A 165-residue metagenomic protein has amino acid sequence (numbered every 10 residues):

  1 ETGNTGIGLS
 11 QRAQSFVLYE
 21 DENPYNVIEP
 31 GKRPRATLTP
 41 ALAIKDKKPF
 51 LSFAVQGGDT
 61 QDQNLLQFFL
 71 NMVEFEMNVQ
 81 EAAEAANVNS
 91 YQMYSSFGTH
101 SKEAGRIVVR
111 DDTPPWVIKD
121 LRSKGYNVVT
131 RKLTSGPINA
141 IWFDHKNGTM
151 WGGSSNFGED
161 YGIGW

Functional and structural regions predicted by a protein language model:
E1-R131: Proteins synthesized as precursors that undergo proteolytic processing into mature forms
P115-W165: In a subset of proteins, long, contiguous C-terminal domains/tails are tracked
